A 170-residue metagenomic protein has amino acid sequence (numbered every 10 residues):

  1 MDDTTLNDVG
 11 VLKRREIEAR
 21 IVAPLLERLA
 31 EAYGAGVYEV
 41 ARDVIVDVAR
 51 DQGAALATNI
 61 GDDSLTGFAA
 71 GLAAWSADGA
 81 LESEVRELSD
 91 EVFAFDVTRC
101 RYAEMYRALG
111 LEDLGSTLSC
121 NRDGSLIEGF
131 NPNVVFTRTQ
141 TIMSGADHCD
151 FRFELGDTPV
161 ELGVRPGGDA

Functional and structural regions predicted by a protein language model:
M1-F93, R101-S119, N133-H148, L155-A170: N-terminal accessory segment detector
S125: Ligand-binding pocket scaffold of soluble enzyme catalytic domains
E128: A contiguous catalytic/ligand-binding core that recognizes phosphate-bearing ligands
